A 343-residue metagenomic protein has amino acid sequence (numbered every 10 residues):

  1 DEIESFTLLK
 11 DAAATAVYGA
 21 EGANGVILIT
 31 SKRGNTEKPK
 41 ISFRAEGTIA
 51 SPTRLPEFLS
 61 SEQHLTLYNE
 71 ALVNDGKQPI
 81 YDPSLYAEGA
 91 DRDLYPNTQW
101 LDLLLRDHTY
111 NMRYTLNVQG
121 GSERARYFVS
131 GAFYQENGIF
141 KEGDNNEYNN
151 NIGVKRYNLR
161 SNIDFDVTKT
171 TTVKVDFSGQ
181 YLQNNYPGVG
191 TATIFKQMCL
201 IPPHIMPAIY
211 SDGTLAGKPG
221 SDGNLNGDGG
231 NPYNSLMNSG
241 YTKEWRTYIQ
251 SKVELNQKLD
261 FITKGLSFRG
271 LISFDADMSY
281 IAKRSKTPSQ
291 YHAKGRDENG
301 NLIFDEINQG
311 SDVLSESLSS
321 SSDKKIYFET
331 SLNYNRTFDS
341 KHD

Functional and structural regions predicted by a protein language model:
D1-T7, A13-Y248, E254-Q257: Membrane-proximal, glycine/serine-rich, low-complexity loop/turn segments characteristic of large bacterial
Y134-R156, Y186-G188, T193, E244-Q250 (+1 more regions): Small-side-chain secondary-structure face that scaffolds active or pore-lining regions
